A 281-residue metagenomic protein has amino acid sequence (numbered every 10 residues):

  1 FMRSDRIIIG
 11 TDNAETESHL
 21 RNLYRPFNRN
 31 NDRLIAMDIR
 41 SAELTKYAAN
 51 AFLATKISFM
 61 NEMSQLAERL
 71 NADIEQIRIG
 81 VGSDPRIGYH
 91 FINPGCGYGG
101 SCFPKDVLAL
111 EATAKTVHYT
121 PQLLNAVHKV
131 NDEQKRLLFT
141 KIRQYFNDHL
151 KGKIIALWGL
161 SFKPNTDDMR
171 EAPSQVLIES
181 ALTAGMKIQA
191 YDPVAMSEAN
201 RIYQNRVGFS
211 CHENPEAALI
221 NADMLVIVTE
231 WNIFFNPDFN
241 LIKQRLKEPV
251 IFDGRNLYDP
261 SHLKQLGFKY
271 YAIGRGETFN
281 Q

Functional and structural regions predicted by a protein language model:
F1-Q281: Structural/interface elements that position substrates and couple domains in central-metabolism enzymes
